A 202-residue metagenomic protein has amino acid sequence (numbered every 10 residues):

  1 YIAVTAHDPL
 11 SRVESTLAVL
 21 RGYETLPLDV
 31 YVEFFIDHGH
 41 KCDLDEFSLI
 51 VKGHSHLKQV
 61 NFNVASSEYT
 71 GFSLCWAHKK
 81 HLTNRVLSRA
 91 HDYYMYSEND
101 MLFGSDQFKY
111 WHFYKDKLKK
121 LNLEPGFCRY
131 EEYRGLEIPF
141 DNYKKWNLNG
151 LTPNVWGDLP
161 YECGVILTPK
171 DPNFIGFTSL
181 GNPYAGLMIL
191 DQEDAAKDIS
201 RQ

Functional and structural regions predicted by a protein language model:
Y1-R21: N-proximal low-complexity "stem/linker" segments adjacent to membrane-targeting elements
V4-A6, F34-H38, S97: Short beta-strand/turn micro-motifs composed of small residues that flank or help shape donor/cofactor-binding pockets
L10-V13, G39-S48, G135: Short, charged/polar "capping" segments at the starts of alpha-helices and the immediately preceding loops
A18-V30: Short, acidic, metal-binding catalytic loop of nucleotide-sugar glycosyltransferases
V30-K41, A65-S67: Short beta-strand/loop segment that forms part of the nucleotide-sugar
C42-Y93: Active-site-proximal specificity loops/subdomain of glycosyltransferases
G71, G104-R201: Conserved catalytic core of nucleotide-sugar-dependent glycosyltransferases
H91-L102: Short beta-strand-to-loop acidic/aromatic patch adjacent to the donor-nucleotide binding site
